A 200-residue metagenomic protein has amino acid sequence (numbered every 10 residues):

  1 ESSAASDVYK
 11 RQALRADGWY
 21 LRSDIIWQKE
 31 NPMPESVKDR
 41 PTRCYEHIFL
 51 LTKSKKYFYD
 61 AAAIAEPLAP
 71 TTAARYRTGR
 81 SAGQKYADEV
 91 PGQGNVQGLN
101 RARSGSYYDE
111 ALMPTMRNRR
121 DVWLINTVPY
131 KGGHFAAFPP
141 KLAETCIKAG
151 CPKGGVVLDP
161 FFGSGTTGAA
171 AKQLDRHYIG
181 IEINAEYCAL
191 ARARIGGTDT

Functional and structural regions predicted by a protein language model:
E1, E46, E182: Acidic-residue sensor for enzyme active/binding pockets
E1-A5, Y9-Q12: Single conserved hydrophobic/aromatic residue that forms the stacking wall/gate of nucleotide- or nucleobase-binding
S6, K38-T42, G133-F138: Acceptor-substrate binding/catalytic loop of class I
K10-S23, W27: A SAM-dependent methyltransferase catalytic signature shared across enzymes that methylate proteins
Q12-A16, D121, I125, K141 (+1 more regions): Residue-level signal for well-ordered alpha-helical scaffold segments within enzymatic catalytic domains
D17, S54-F58, T198: Phosphate/oxyanion-binding loops and surfaces in catalytic or ligand/nucleic-acid-binding neighborhoods
R22-V128: Flexible, glycine-/basic-rich loop-and-beta segments that form/coincide with the SAM-dependent methyltransferase
F135-T200: Conserved S-adenosyl-L-methionine
